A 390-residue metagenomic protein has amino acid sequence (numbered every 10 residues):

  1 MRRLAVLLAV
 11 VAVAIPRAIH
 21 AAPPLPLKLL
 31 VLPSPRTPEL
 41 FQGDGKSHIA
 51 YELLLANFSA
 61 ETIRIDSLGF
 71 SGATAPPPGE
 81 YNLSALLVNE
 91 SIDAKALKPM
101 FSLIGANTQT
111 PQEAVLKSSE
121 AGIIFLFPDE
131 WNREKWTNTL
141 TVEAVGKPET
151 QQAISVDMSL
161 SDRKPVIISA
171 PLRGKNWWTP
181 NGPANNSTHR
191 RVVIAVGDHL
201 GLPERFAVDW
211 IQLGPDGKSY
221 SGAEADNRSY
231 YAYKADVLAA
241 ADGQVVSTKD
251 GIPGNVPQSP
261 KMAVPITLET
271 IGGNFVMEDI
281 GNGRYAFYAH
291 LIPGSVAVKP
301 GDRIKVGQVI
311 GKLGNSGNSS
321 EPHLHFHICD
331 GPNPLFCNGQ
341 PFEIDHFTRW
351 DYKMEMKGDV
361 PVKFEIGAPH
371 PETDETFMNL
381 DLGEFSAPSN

Functional and structural regions predicted by a protein language model:
P35, G45-E52: Short, solvent-exposed loop/turn segments enriched in Ser/Thr/Gly
L55-T62: Asparagine-centered strand-capping/turn motif at beta-strand->loop junctions
E80-R133: Intrinsically disordered, low-complexity Pro/Gly/Ser/Thr-rich segments with frequent PxxP/GP/PP motifs and embedded
D162-R173, W178-P180, T188-R190, S221 (+3 more regions): Acidic, glycine-rich catalytic/binding loops that coordinate metals and/or anionic ligands
H189-A239, T248-E269: Short glycine/threonine/proline-enriched tight-turn/helix- or strand-capping micro-motif at secondary-structure
L238, I280, R284-G307: Short histidine-centered loop motifs in beta-beta connectors
G243-V245, G301-L313: A structural signal for short beta-strand/turn segments enriched in small hydrophobics and glycine
Q244-I292: Zn2+-dependent peptidoglycan hydrolase active-site motif and core
